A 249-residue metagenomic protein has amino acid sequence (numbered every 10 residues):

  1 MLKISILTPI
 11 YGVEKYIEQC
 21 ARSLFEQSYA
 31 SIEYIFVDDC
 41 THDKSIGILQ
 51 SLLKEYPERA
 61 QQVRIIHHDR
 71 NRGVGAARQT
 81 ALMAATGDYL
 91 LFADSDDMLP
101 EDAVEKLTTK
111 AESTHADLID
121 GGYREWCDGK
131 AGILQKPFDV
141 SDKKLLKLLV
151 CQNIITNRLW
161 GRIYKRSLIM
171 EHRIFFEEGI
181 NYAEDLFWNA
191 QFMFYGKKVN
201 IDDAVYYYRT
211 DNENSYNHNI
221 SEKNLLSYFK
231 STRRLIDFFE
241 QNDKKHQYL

Functional and structural regions predicted by a protein language model:
M1-R234, F238-Q241: Nucleotide-sugar donor-binding/catalytic module of glycosyltransferases that assemble extracellular/cell-envelope
H246-L249: Amphipathic alpha-helical protein-interaction segments enriched in hydrophobic
